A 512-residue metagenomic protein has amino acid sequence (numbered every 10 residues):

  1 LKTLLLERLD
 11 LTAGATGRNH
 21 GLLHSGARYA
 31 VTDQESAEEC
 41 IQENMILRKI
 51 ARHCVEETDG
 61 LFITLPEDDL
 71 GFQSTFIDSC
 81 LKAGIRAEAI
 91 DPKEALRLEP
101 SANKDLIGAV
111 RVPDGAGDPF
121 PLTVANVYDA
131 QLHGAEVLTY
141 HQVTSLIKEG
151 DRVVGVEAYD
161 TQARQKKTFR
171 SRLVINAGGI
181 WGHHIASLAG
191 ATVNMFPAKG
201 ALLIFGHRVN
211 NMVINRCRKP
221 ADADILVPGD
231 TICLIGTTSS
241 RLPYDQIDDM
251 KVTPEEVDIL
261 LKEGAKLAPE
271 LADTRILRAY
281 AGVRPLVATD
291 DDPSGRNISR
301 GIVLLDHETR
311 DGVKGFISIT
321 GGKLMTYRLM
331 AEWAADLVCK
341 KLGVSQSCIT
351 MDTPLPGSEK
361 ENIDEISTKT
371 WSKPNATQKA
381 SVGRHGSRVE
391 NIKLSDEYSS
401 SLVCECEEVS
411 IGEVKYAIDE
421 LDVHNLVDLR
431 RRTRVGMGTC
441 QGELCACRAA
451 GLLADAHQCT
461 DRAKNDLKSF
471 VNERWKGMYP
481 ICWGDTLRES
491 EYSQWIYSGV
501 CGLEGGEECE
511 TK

Functional and structural regions predicted by a protein language model:
L1-N19: Glycine-rich FAD pyrophosphate-binding loop
T3, A87, T274: Hydrophobic anchor at the start of a short beta-strand that flanks the dinucleotide cofactor-binding loop
G21-L98, D224, I366-K373, E489: Dinucleotide-binding Rossmann-like beta1-alpha1 core, especially the glycine-rich loop that anchors the ADP
I63-T139, S145-R152, D230, T289-I302 (+1 more regions): Flavin (FAD/FMN) cofactor-binding and adjacent substrate-gating region of FAD-dependent oxidoreductase domains
V112-P113, V156-D160: Short beta-strand segments that buttress and anchor functional surface loops
P119-P121, D129, S187, T192-A201 (+3 more regions): C-terminal catalytic lobe of FAD-dependent flavoproteins
Q162-L173, A177: Core beta-strand elements of the Rossmann-like FAD/NAD(P) dinucleotide-binding domain in flavoenzyme oxidoreductases
Q458-K512: Low-complexity, small/polar and acidic-rich linker and loop segments
